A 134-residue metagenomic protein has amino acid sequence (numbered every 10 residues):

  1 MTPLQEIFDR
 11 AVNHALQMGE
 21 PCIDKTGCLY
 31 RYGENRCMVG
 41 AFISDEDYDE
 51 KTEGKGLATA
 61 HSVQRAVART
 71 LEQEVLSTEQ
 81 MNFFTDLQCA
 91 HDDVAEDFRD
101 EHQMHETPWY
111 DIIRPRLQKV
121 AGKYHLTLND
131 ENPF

Functional and structural regions predicted by a protein language model:
M1, P133-F134: C-terminal end-of-chain micro-motif
M1, Q5, A41, T107-Y110: Generic detection of long, well-ordered alpha-helical segments
M1-Y32: Short, charged/polar N-terminal "headpieces" of proteins
L4, F8, N35-V39, Q80: Short runs of predominantly hydrophobic/aromatic residues within well-ordered alpha helices that form helix-helix
M18-C28, E46-P133: Catalytic phosphate/metal-binding cores of nucleic-acid and nucleotide-processing enzymes, i.e., regions that mediate
R31-D45: Active-site nucleophilic cysteine motif
